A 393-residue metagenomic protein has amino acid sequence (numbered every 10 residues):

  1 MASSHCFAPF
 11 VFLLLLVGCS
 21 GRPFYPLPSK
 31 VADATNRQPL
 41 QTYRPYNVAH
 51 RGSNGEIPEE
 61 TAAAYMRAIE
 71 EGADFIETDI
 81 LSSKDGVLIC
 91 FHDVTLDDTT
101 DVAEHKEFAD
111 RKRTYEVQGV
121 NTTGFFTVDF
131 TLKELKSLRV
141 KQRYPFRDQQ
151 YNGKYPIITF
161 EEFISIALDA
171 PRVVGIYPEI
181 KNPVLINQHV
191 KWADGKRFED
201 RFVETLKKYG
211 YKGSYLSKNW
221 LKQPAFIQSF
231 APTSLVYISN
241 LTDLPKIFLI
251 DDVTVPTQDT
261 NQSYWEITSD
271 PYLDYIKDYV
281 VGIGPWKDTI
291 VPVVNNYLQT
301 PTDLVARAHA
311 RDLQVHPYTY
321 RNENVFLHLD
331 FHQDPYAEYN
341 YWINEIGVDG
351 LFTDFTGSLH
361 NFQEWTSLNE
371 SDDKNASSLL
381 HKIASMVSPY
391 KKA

Functional and structural regions predicted by a protein language model:
A2-A393: Phosphate-group recognition and catalysis centered on beta-loop-alpha active-site segments
